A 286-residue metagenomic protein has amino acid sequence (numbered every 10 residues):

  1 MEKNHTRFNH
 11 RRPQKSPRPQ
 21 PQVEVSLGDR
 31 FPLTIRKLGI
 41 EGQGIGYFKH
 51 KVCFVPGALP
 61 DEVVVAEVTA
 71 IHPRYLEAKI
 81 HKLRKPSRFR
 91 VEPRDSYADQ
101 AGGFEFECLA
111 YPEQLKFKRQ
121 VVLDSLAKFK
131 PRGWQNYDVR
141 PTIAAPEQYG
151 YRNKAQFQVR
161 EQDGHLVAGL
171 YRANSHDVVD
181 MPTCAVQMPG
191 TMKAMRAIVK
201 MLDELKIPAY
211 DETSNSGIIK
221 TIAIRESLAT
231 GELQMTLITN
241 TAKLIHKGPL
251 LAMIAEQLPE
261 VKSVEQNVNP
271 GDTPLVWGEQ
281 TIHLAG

Functional and structural regions predicted by a protein language model:
E2-G286: Accessory RNA-recognition modules of RNA-modification enzymes
